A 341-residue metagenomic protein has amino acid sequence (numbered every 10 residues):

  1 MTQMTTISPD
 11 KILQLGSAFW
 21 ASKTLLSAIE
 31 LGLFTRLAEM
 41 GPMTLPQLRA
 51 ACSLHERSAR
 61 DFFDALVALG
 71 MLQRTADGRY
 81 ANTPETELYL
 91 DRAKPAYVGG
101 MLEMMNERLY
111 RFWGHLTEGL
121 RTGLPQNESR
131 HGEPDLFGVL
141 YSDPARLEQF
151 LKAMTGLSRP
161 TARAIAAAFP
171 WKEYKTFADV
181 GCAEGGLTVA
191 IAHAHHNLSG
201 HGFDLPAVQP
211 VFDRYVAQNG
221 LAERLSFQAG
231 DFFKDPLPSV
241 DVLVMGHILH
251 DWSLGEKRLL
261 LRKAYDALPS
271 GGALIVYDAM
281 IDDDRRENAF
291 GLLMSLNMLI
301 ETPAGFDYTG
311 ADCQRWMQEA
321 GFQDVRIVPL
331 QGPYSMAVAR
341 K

Functional and structural regions predicted by a protein language model:
M1-R74, W171-K172, T176-K341: Alpha-helical subdomain
T2, P9-E39, A51-K175: Conserved Class I S-adenosyl-L-methionine-dependent methyltransferase catalytic core
